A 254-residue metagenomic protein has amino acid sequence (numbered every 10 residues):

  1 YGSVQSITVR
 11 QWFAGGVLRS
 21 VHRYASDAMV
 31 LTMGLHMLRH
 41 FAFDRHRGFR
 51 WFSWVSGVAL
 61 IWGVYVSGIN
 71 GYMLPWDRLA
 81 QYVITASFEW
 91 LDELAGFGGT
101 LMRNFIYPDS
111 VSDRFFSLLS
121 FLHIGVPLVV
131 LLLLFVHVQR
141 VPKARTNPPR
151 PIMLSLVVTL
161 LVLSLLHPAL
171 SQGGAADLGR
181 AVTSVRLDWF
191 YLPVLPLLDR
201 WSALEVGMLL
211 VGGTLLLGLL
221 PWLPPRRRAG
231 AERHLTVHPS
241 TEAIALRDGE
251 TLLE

Functional and structural regions predicted by a protein language model:
Y1-R200, G207-A229: Membrane-embedded alpha-helical bundles that constitute the cytochrome b-like, heme-associated redox core of multi-pass
G230-E254: Signature of N-terminal electron-transfer/Fe-S-associated modules in redox systems
